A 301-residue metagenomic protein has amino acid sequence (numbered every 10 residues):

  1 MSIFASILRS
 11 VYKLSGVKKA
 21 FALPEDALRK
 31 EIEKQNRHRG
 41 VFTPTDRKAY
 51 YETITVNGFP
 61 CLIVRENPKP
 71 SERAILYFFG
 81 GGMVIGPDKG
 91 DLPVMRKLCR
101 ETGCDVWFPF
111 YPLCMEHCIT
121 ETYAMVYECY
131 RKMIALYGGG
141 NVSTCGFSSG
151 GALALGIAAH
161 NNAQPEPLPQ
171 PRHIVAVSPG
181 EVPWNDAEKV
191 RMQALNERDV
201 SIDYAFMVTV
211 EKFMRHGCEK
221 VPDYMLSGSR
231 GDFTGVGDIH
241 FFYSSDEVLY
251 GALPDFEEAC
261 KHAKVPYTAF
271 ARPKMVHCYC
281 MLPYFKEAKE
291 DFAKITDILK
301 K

Functional and structural regions predicted by a protein language model:
M1-K69, V236: A glycine/proline-hinged amphipathic helix-loop "lid/cap" segment that gates access to hydrophobic ligand pockets
E52, V56-L62, E66-K301: Alpha/beta-hydrolase superfamily serine-hydrolase fold, recognizing
